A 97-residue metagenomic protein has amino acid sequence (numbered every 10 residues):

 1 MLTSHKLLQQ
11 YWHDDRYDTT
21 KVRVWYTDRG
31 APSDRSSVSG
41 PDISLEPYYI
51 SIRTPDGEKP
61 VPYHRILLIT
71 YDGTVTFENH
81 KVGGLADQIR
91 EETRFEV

Functional and structural regions predicted by a protein language model:
M1-P60: N-terminal recruitment modules of adaptor/scaffold proteins
R53-V97: Short, compact, well-ordered microdomains
